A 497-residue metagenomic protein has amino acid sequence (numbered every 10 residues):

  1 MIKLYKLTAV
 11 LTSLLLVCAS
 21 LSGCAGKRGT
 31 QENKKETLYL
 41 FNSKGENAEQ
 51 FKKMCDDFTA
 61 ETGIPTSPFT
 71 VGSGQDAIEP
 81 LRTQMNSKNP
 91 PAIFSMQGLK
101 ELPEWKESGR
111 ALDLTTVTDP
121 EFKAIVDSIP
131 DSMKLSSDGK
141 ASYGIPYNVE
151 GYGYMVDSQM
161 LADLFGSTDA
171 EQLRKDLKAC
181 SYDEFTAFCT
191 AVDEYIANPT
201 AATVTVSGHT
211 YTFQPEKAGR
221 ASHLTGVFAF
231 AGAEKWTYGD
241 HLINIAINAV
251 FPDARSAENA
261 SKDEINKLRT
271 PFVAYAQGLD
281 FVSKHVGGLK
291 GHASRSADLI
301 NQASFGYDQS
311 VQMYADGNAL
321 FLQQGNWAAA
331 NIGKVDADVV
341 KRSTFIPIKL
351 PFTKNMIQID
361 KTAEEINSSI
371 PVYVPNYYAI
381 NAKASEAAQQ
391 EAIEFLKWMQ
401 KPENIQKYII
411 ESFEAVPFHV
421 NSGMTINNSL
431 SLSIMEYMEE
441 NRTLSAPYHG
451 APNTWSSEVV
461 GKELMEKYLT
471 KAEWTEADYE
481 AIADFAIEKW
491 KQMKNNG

Functional and structural regions predicted by a protein language model:
M1-L38, A60, K491-G497: Short, low-complexity disordered leader/linker segments with a strong preference for bacterial N-terminal type II
D57-S132, G144, Q159-E171, L320 (+1 more regions): Extracytoplasmic "Venus flytrap"/periplasmic binding protein-like
Q75, Q97-G153, A162, T205-H223 (+2 more regions): Hinge/lid segment of periplasmic solute-binding proteins
S87, K140, D336-A415: Extracytoplasmic/periplasmic substrate-recognition and gating elements
P103-R110, P130-K175, T186, F230-S261 (+2 more regions): Periplasmic solute-binding protein
T115-S128, K175-L177, A218-R220, A249-D280 (+3 more regions): Short, solvent-exposed loop/beta-turn-alpha elements that line the ligand-binding surface or hinge of extracytoplasmic
C189, A254-Y307: Glycine-centered hinge/linker elements that transmit conformational signals in sensory and ligand-binding systems
E411-V420, L432-N496: C-terminal capping/gating helix-and-loop segments adjacent to ligand/active sites or protein-protein/ligand interfaces
